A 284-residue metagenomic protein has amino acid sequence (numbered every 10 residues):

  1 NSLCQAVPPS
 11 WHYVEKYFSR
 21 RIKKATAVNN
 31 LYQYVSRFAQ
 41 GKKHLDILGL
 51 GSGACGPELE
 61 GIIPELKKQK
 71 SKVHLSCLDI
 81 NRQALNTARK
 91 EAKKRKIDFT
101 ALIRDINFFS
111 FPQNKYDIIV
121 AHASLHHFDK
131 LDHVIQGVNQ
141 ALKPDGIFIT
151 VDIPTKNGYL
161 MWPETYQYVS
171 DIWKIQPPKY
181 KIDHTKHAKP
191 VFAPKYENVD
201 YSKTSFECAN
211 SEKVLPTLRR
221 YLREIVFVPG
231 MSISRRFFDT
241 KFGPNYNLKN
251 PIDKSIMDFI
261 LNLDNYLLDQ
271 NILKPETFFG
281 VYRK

Functional and structural regions predicted by a protein language model:
N1-A39: Class I SAM-dependent methyltransferase Rossmann-like catalytic core, especially the SAM/SAH-binding loop
D46-F109: Class I SAM-dependent methyltransferase SAM/SAH-binding core
V120: A conserved beta-strand element that flanks and buttresses the S-adenosyl-L-methionine
A123-S124, D152: Short catalytic micro-motifs in class I SAM-dependent methyltransferases
D132-I147: A short glycine-rich, Lys/Arg-flanked "PGG" loop and its adjoining helix->strand segment in the class I
I147-H184: Conserved class I S-adenosyl-L-methionine
P178-N247: Substrate-binding/catalytic lobe of Class I Rossmann-like enzymes that use SAM or dcSAM, i.e., the mid-to-C-terminal
Y221-K284: C-terminal lobe and adjacent flexible extensions of AdoMet/dcAdoMet transferase-like proteins
